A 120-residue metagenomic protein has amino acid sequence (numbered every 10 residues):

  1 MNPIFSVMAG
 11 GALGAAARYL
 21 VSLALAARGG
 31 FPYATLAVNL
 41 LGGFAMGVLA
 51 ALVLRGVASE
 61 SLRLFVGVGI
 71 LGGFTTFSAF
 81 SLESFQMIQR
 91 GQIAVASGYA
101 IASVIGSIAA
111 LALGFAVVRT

Functional and structural regions predicted by a protein language model:
M1-T120: Membrane-interface helix-loop junctions in multi-pass transporters/channels
